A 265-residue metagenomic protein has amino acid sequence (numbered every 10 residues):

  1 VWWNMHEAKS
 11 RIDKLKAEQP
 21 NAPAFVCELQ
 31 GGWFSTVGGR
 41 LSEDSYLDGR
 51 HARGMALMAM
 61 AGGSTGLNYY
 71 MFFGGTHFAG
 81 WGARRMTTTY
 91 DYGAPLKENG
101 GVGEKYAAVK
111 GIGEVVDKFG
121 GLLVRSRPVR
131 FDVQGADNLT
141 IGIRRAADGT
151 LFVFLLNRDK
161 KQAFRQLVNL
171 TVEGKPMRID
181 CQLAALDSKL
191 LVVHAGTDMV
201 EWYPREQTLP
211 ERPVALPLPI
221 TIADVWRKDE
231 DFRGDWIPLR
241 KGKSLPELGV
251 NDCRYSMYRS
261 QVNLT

Functional and structural regions predicted by a protein language model:
M5-L15, G54: Alpha-helical scaffolding within the catalytic cores of extracellular/periplasmic polymer-degrading hydrolases
A17-E43, L47-T265: Carbohydrate-binding surfaces of carbohydrate-active enzymes
